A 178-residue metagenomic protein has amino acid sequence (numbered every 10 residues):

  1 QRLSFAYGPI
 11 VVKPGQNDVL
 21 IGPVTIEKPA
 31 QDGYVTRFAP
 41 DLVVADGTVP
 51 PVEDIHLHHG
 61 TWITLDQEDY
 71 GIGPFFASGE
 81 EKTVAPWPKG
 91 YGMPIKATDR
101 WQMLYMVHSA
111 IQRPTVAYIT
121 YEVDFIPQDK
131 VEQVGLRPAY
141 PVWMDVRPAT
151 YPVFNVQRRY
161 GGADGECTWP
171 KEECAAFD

Functional and structural regions predicted by a protein language model:
Q1-D178: Beta-strand-centric surfaces of beta-sandwich/beta-rich domains
